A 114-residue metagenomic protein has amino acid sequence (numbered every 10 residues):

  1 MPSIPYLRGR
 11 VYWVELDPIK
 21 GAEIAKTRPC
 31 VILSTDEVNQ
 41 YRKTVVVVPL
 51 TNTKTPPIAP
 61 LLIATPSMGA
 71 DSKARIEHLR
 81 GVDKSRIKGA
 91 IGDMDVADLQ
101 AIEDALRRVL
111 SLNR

Functional and structural regions predicted by a protein language model:
M1-R114: Conserved functional hotspots at enzyme active or ligand-binding sites that engage polyanionic ligands
